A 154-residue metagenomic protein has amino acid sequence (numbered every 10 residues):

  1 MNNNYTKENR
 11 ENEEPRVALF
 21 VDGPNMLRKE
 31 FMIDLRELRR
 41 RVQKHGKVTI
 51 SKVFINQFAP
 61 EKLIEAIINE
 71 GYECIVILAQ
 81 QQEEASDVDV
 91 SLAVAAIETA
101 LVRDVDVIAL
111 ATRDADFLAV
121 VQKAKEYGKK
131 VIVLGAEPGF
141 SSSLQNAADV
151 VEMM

Functional and structural regions predicted by a protein language model:
N2-S91, L101, K130, P138-G139: Domain-level signal for Mg2+-assisted phosphodiester chemistry and nucleotide/NA-binding surfaces in nucleic-acid
D22, V53, A96, D114 (+1 more regions): A residue-level signal for conserved active-site and pocket-lining positions in enzyme catalytic cores
S91-A100, D106, E126-Y127, P138 (+1 more regions): N-terminal acidic, glycine/proline-rich low-complexity segments
V102, D114-A115: GT-A fold catalytic core of metal-dependent nucleotide-sugar glycosyltransferases, centered on the diacidic
L110: Non-catalytic, usually N-terminal nucleic-acid engagement modules in DNA/RNA processing proteins
A115-Q122: Acidic, divalent-metal-coordinating active-site segment for phosphoryl/phosphodiester hydrolysis, typified by short
K123-M154: Acidic, PIN/NYN-like endoribonuclease modules and their adjacent C-terminal/linker elements
